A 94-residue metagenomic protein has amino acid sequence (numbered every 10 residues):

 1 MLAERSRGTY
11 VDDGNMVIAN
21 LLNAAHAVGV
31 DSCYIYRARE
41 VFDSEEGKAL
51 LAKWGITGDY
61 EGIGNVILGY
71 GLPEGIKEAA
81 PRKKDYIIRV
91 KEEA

Functional and structural regions predicted by a protein language model:
M1-A94: Acidic, surface-exposed loops and disordered segments
